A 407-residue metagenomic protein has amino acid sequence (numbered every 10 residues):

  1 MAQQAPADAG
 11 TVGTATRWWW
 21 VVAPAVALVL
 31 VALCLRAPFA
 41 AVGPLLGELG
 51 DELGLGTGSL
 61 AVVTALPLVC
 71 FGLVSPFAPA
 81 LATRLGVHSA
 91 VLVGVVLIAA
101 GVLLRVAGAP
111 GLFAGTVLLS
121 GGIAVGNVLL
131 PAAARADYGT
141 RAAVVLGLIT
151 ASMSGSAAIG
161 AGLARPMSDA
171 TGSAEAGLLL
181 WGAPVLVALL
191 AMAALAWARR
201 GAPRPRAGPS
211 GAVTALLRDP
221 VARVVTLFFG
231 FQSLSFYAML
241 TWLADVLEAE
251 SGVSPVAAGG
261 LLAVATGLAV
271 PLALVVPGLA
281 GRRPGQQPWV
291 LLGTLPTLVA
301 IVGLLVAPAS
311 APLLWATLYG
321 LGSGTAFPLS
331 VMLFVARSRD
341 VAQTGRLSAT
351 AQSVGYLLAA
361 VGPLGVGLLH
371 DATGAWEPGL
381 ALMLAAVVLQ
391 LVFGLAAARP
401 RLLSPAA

Functional and structural regions predicted by a protein language model:
A9-W18, W197-V225: Juxtamembrane intracellular "pre-TM" segments in multi-pass secondary transporters
G43, P220-A263, V270: Extracytoplasmic gate region of multi-pass secondary transporters
L73-A109: Conserved MFS/SLC helix-loop-helix module at the cytosolic interface between two early adjacent transmembrane helices
V74-G86, L272-G285: Helix-to-loop junctions at the C-terminal end of transmembrane segments in multipass secondary transporters
A109, T140-R141, G147-R200: Helix-loop-helix hairpin linking two adjacent transmembrane segments in secondary transporters
V117-M153: Cytoplasmic helix-loop-helix junction between adjacent transmembrane helices in 12-TM secondary transporters
V125-Y138, T325-R339: Intracellular juxtamembrane helix-capping segments at the cytosolic ends of symmetry-related transmembrane helices
S338-E377, L382-M383, G394: A late C-terminal transmembrane helix in Major Facilitator Superfamily
